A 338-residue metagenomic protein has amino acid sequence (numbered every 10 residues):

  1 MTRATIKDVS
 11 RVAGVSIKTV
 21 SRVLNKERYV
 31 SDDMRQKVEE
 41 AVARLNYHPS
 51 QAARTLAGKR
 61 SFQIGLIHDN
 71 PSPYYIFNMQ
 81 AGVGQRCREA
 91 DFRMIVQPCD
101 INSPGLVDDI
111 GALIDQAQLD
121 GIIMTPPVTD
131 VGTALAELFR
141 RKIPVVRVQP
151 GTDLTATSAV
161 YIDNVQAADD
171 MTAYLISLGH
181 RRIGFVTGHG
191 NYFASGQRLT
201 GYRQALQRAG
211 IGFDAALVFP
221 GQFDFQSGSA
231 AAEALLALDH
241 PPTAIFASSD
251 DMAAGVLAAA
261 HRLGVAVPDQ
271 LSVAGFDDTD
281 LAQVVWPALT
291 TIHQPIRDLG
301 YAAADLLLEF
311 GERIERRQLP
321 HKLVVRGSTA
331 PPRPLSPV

Functional and structural regions predicted by a protein language model:
M1, K59-A173, S177: Alpha-helical recognition/docking segments in bacterial nutrient-uptake and carbohydrate-utilization systems
M1-F62, V338: N-terminal helix-turn-helix DNA-binding module of bacterial transcription factors
I17-R22, L56-S72, Y174, R182-H189: Short beta-strand segments enriched in small/hydrophobic residues
L45, Q116-L119, Y174, L178 (+2 more regions): Glycine-rich phosphate-binding loop signature in dinucleotide/nucleotide-binding domains
H68-N78, V96-G105, V128, P150 (+6 more regions): Hinge/beta->alpha junction and helix N-cap segments in small-molecule ligand-binding domains
E89-A90, R141, L206-F213, A237-P241 (+1 more regions): Short helix-capping segments at alpha-helix termini
A231-V338: Flexible loop/turn connectors
